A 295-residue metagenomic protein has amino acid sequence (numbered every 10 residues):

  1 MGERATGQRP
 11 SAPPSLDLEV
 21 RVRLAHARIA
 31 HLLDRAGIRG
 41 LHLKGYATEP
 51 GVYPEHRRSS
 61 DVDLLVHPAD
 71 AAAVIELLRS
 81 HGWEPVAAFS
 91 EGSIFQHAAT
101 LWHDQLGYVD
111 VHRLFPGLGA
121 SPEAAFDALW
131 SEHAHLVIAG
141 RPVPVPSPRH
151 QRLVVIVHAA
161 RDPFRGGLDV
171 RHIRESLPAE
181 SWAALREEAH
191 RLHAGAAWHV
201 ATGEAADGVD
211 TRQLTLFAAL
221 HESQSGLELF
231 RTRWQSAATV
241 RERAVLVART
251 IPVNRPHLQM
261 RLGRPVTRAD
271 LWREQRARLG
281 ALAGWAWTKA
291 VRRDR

Functional and structural regions predicted by a protein language model:
M1-S60, V66-R295: Conserved NTP-donor binding/palm subdomain of two-metal-ion nucleotidyltransferases/polymerases, i.e., the charged
